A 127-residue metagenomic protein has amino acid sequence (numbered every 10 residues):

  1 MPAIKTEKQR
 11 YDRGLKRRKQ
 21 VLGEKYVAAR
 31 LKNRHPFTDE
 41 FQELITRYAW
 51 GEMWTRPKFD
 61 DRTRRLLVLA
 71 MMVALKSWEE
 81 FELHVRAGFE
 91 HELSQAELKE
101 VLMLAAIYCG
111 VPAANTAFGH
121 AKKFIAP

Functional and structural regions predicted by a protein language model:
M1-R62, E90, T116-P127: Acidic, glycine/proline-rich low-complexity segments that act as flexible tails and inter-domain linkers
I45-A49, L66-V73, V101-Y108, A117: Short alpha-helical scaffolding segments that buttress acidic/His motifs in well-ordered protein cores
E52, R56, A74-F81, C109-P112: Amphipathic alpha-helical interaction segments
L66-L69, V73-K99: Mid-chain, well-packed structural core segment of small domains
F89, L93-E97, L102-P127: C-terminal binding/interaction regions
